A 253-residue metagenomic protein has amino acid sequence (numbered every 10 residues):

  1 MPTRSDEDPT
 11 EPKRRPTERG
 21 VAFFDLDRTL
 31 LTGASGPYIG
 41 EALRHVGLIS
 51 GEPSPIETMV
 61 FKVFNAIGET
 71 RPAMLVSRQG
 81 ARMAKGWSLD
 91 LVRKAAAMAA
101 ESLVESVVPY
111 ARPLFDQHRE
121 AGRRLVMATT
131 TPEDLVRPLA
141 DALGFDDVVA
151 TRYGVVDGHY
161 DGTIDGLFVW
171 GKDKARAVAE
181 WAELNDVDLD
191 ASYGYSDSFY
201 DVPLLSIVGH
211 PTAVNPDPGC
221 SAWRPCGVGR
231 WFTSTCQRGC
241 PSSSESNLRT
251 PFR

Functional and structural regions predicted by a protein language model:
P2-K13, R19, A95, E101-R253: C-terminal cap/substrate-recognition subdomain and adjoining C-terminal extension of metal-dependent phosphatase-like
R4-G68: Active-site neighborhood of HAD-like aspartate-dependent phosphohydrolases
R28, V92, V148: A residue-level signal for conserved active-site and pocket-lining positions in enzyme catalytic cores
L31, P72, A84-W87, W170: A generic short alpha-helical patch detector that favors 3-5-residue windows in or near N-terminal regions
A34-Y38, M74-L75, D90, K94 (+3 more regions): A generic alpha-helix surface/boundary motif
G36-I39, M59, L75-S77, G158-T163: Acidic/polar active-site rim loop that often engages polyanionic ligands
A66-V76: Small-residue-rich anion-binding loops in enzyme active sites
L75-P109: Metal-dependent phosphoesterase signature
